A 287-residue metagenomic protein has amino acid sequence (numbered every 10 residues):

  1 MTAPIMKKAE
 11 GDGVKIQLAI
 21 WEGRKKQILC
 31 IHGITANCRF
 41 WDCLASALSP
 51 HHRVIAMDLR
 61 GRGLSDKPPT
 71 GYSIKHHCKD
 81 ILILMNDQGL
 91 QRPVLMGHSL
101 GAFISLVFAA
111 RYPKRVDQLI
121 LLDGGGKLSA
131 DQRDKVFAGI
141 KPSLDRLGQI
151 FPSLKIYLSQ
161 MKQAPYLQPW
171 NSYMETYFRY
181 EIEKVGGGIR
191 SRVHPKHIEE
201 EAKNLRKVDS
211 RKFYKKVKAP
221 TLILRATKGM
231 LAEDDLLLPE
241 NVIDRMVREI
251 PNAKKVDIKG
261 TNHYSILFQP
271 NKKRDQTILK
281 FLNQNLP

Functional and structural regions predicted by a protein language model:
T2-K15: N-terminal cap/lid segment of alpha/beta-hydrolase-fold proteins
D12, S46, A56-M96, L267: Active-site loop/oxyanion-hole signature of alpha/beta-hydrolase fold enzymes
Q17-K67: Conserved HGGG/HGGXW glycine-rich cap/lid loop of the alpha/beta-hydrolase fold
Q91-R133: Conserved hydrolase catalytic core segment
S129-V193, I198-V208: Helix-rich cap/lid subdomain of alpha/beta-hydrolase
K216-T261: Conserved loop-alpha-helix segment in the C-terminal half of the alpha/beta-hydrolase fold that carries the catalytic
I258-P270: Catalytic histidine-centered segment of alpha/beta-hydrolase-like enzymes
L267-K280: Post-His helix in hydrolase/transferase enzymes
